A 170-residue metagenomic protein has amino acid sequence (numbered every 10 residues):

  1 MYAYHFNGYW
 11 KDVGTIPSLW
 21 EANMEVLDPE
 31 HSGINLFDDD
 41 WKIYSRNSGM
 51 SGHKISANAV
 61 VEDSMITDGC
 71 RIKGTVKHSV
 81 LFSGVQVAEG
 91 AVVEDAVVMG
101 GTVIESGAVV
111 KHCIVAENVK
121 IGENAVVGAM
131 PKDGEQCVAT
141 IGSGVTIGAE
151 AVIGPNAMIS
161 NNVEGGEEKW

Functional and structural regions predicted by a protein language model:
M1-W170: Left-handed beta-helix
